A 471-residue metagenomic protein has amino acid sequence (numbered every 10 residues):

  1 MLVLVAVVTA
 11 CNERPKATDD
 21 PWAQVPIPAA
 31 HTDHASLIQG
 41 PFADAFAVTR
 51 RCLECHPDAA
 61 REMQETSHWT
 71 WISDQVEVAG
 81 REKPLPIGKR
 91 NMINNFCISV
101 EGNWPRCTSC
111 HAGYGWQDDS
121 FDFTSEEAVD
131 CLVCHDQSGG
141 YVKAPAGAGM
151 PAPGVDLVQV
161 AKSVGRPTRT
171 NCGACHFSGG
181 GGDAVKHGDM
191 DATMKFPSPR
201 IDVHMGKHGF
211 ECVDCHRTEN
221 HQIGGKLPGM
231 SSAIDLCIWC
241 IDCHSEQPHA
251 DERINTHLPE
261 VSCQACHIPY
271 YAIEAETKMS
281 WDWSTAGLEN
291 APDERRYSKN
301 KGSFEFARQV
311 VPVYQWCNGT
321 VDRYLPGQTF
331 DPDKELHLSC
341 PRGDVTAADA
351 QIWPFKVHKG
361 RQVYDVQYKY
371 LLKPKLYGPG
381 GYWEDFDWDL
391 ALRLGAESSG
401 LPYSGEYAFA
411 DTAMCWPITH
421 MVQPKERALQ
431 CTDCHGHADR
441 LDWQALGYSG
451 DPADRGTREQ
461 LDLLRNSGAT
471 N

Functional and structural regions predicted by a protein language model:
M1-A6: Bacterial N-terminal signal peptides
C11-T168, A174-L236, I241, S245-N255 (+3 more regions): Sequence context of c-type cytochrome heme-c attachment sites
H216, H244, H267-Y270, T277 (+2 more regions): Active-site proximal loops enriched in glycine and acidic residues that flank catalytic Cys/His/Asp and coordinate
L236-E335, S339: Repeat-solenoid scaffold signature
E274, V363-D365: Short acidic/glycine-rich loop or secondary-structure boundary segments that cap or lie
S303-P341, V345-P354, H358-Q362, P374-E397: Long, compositionally biased charged/polar accessory segments in the mid-to-C-terminal portions of proteins
Q430-D433: Extended, compositionally biased alpha-helical segments that mediate assembly or anchoring
